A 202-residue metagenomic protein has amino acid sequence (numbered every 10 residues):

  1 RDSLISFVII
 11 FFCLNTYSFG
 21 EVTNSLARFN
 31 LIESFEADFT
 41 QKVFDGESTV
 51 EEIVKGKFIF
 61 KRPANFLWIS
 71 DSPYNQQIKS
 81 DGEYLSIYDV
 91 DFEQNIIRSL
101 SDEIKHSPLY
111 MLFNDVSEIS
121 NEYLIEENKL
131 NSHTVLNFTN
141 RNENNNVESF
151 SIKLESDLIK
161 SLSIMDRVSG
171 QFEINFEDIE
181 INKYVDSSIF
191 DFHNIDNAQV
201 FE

Functional and structural regions predicted by a protein language model:
R1-I5: Bacterial N-terminal signal peptides that target proteins for export
S6-N15: Bacterial N-terminal signal peptides
T16-G20: Sec/Tat signal peptide C-region and signal peptidase I cleavage site
E21-F44, T49-E51, Y88-N146: Flexible, processing/modification-adjacent segments and terminal tails in exported/periplasmic/extracellular proteins
F39, F66-S70, L85-Y88, L136-F138 (+1 more regions): Short hydrophobic/aromatic-rich beta-strand segments that constitute the beta-sheet cores of beta-sandwich/beta-barrel
I53-K55, Y74, N145-S149: Short, surface-exposed coil-to-beta transition loops
K57-S107, S169-F172: An acidic-aromatic
E118-F201: Gly/Pro-enriched, hydrophobic low-complexity segments that function as extracytoplasmic propeptides/linkers
